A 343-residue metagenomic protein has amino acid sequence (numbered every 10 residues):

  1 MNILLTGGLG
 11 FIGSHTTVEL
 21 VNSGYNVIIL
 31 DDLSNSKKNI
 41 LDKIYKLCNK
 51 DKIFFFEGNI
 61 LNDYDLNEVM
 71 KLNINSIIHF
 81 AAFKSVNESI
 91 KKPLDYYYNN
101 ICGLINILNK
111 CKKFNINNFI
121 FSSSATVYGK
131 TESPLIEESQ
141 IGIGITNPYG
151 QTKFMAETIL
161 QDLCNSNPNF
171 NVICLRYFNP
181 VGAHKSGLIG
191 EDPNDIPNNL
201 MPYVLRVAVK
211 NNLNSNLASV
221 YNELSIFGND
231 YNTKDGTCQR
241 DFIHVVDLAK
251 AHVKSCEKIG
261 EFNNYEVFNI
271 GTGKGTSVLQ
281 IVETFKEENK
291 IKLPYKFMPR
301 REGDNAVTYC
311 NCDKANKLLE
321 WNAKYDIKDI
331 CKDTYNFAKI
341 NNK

Functional and structural regions predicted by a protein language model:
M1-K185, S215: N-terminal Rossmann-like NAD(P)+-binding domain of SDR-like oxidoreductases, especially those catalyzing
F11, N147, M155, R176 (+5 more regions): Amphipathic alpha-helical recognition patches that constitute DNA-binding helices
L61, K84, Y96, I196 (+3 more regions): Glycosyltransferase donor-binding loop in the core domain
K112, Q161-N165, N199-L200, V204-V209: Basic phosphate/pyrophosphate-binding loop/patch that engages nucleotide-derived ligands
T146, N179-P197, D230-V246, K274: Glycine-rich "substrate-gating" loop/helix at the edge of Rossmann-like oxidoreductase active sites
Y203-K343: C-terminal substrate-binding subdomain of Rossmann-fold SDR/epimerase-dehydratase oxidoreductases
